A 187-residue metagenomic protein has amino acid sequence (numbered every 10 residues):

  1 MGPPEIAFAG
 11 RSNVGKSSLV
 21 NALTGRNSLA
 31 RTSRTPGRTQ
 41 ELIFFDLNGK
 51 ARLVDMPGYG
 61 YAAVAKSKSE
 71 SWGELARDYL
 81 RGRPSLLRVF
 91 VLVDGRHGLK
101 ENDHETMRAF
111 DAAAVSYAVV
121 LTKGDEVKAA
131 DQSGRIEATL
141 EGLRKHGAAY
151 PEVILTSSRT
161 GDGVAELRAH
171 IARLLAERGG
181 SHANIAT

Functional and structural regions predicted by a protein language model:
M1-S67, R173-T187: Conserved G1/Walker A P-loop phosphate-binding module
G2-P4, L23, K66-S69, H104-R108 (+2 more regions): Short, glycine/charged-enriched secondary-structure capping and boundary segments
L19, V89-F90, L167: Hydrophobic packing within well-folded, soluble alpha/beta domains
S28, A62-A65, E101, F110 (+2 more regions): Active-site-proximal flexible loops/turns
R38, A51, G58-Y61, R96-L99 (+2 more regions): Conserved nucleotide-binding/hydrolysis micro-motifs of P-loop NTPases
F45, T122, L167: Residue-level signal for inorganic ion chemistry
S71-P151: Conserved C-terminal guanine-recognition region of P-loop GTPase G domains, centered on the G4
E126-T187: Canonical P-loop GTPase G-domain recognition
